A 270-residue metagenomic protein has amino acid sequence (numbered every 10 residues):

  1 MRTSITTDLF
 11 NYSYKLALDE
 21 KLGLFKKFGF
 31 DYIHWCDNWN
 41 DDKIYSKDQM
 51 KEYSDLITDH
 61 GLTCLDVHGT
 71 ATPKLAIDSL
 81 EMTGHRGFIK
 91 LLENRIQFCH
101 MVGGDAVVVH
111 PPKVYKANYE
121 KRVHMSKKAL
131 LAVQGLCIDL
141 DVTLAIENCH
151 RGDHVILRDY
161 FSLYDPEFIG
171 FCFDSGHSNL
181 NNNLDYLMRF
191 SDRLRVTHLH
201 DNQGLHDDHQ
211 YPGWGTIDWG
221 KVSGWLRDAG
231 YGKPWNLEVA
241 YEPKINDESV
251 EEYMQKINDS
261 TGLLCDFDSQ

Functional and structural regions predicted by a protein language model:
M1-N94, H100, P166, M254-Q270: N-terminal pre-domain/capping segments
M1-S4, L9, L16-G29, H154-F173 (+1 more regions): Histidine-acidic metal/acid-base catalytic patches
L9-N11, D37-W39, A71-P73, P111-Y115 (+4 more regions): Active-site-proximal loop/turn and secondary-structure-junction residues that shape catalytic pockets, frequently
S13, D42-Y45, L80, G84 (+4 more regions): Pocket-edge positions in alpha/beta enzyme catalytic cores
L16-D19, D59, A76-G170, K256: Active-site acidic/histidine proton-transfer and metal-coordination neighborhood in alpha/beta enzyme cores
F30, L62, C99, G103-G104 (+2 more regions): A structural motif
H34, D66, V108, A145 (+3 more regions): Conserved beta-strand positions in the central sheet of alpha/beta enzyme cores
S46-E52, H85-L92, R122-L130, L184-M188 (+1 more regions): Charged helix-capping and loop-helix junction motifs
